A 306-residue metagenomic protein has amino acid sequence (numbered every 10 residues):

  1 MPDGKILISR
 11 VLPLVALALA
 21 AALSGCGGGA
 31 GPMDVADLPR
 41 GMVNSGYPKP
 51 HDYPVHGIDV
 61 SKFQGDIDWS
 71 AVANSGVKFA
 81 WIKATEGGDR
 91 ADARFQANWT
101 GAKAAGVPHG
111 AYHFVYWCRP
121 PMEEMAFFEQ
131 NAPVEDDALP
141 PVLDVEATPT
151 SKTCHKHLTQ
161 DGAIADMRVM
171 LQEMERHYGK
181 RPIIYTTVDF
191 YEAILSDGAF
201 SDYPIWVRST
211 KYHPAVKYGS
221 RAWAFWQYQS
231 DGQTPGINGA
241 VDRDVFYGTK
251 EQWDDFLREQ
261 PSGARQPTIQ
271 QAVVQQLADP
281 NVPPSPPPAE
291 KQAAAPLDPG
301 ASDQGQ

Functional and structural regions predicted by a protein language model:
P2-P13: Bacterial N-terminal signal peptides that target proteins for export
P13-L19: Hydrophobic helical h-region of N-terminal Sec-dependent signal peptides in bacterial secretory/periplasmic proteins
A22-G25: C-terminal motif of bacterial Sec signal peptides marking the signal peptidase cleavage site
G27-E86: Boundary/entry segment of secreted carbohydrate-active catalytic domains
G31-G57, F200-Q306: Functionally critical loop-and-helix segments that line ligand-binding/catalytic clefts of soluble enzyme domains
P50-D66, K83-V169, E175-H177: Substrate-binding cleft of extracellular glycoside hydrolase catalytic domains
G76, A84, K103-G106, A132-E135 (+4 more regions): Sec/Tat-exported extracytoplasmic proteins
P140-G219: Catalytic domains of cell-wall/extracellular-matrix polysaccharide-remodeling enzymes, centered on de-N-acetylation
